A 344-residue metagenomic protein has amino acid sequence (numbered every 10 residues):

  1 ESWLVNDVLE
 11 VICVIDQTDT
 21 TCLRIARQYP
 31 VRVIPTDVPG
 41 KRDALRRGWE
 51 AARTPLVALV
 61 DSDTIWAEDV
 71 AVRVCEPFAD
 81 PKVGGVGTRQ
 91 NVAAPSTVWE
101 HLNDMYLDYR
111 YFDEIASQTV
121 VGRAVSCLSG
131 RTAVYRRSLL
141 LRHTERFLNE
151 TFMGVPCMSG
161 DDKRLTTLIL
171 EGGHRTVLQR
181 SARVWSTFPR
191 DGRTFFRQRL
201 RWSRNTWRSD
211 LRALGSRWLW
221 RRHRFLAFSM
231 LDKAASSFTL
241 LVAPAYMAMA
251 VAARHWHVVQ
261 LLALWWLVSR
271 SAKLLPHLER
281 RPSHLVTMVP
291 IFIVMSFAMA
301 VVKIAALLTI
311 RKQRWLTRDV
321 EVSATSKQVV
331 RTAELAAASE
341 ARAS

Functional and structural regions predicted by a protein language model:
E1-D37: Acidic donor-binding segment of Leloir-type glycosyltransferases
T21, T36-A52, R164: Glycine-rich, basic loop-to-helix element that forms the pyrophosphate-binding segment of sugar-nucleotide handling
R53-T54, C127-R146: Conserved nucleotide-sugar donor-binding and metal-coordinating catalytic region shared by glycosyltransferases
V57: Short aromatic/hydrophobic "clamp" motif used to bind/position activated sugar donors
T64-P77: Acidic donor-binding/catalytic loop of UDP-sugar-dependent glycosyltransferases, especially processive GT2
F78, K82-F112, L141, R146-L226: Catalytic donor/gating beta->alpha subdomain of glycosyltransferases that bind UDP-sugars
M105-V125: Short, flexible, basic/aromatic active-site loop/helix in glycosyltransferases
D232-R314: Membrane-embedded multi-pass helical conduit in multi-pass membrane proteins, especially envelope-biosynthetic
